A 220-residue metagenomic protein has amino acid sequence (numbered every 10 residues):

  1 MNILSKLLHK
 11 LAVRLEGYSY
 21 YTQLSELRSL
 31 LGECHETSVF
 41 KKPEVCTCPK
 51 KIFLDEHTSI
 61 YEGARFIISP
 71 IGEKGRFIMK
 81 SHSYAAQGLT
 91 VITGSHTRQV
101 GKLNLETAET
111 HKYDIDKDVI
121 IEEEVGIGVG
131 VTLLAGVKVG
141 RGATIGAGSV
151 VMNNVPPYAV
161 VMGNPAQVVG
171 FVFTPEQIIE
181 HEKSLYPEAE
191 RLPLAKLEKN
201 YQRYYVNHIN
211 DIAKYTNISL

Functional and structural regions predicted by a protein language model:
M1-R14, I67-I68, G72-Q87, V91-T93 (+2 more regions): Contiguous N-terminal and early-domain "leader" segments and peripheral loops that mark the onset or edge of a domain
M1-T47: Extended, small-residue-rich solenoid/repeat segments and analogous flexible loops that form exposed scaffolds
L11, E109-L134, N164-L220: C-terminal segments of enzyme domains that contribute to small-molecule binding surfaces
K42, A147, N164-P165: A secondary-structure boundary/capping signal
E44-V137, V172-F173: Flexible, glycine/small-residue-enriched loop-and-beta-strand segment within the central core of proteins
Q87, P156-P157, P165: Proline-centered helix-kink/hinge sites
V137-V161, I178-E180: C-terminal/domain-terminus segments
